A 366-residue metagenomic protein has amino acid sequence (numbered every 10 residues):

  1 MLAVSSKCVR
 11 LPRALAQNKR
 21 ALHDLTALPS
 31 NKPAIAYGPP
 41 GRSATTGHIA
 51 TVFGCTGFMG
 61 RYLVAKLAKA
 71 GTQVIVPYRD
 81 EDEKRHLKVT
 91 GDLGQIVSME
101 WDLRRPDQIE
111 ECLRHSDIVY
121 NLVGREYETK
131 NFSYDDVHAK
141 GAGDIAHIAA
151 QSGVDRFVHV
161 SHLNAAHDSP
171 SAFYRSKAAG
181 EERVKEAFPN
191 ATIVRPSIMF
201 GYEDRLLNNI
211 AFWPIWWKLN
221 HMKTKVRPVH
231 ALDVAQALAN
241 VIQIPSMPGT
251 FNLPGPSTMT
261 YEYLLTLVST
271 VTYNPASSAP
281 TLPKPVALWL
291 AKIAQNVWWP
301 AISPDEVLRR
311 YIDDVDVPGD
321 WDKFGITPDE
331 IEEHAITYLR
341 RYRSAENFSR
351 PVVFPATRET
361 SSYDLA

Functional and structural regions predicted by a protein language model:
M1-T46: N-terminal mitochondrial targeting presequence
A27-S30, L282-A366: A hydrophobic C-terminal alpha-helical subdomain
P33-A34, G38-P77: N-terminal Rossmann NAD(P)H-binding glycine-rich loop of SDR-like oxidoreductase domains
T46-I49, Q73, R125-A187, A191-S197: Conserved Rossmann-fold NAD(P)-dependent oxidoreductase catalytic core, especially the SDR/UDP-sugar
R61, E81-S152, L163-H167: NAD(P)H-binding glycine-rich loop region in Rossmannoid oxidoreductase-like domains and their noncatalytic homologs
G141-D144, R205-L206, H221-Q243, P248-G249: Substrate-positioning beta->alpha
G201-N209, V241-F251, S257, Y273-A276: Glycine/proline-rich active-site loop of Rossmann-fold NAD(P)-dependent oxidoreductases
K225-L232, L253-Y273, T281-K292, T327-E330: Substrate-binding strand-loop-helix patch in Rossmann-like NAD(P)-dependent oxidoreductase/epimerase domains
